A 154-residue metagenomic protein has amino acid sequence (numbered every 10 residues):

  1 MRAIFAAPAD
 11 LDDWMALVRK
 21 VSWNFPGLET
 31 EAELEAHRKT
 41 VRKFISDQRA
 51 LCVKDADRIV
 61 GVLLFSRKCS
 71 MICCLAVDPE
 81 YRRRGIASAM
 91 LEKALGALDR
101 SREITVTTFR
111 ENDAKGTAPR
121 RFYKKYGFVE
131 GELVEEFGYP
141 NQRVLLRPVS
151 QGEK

Functional and structural regions predicted by a protein language model:
M1-A9, P148-K154: Conserved N-terminal entry element of GNAT/NAT acetyltransferase domains
P8-C74, D78-E80, L91-E92, A97: Acetyl-CoA-dependent GNAT
K54-A56, L146-V149: Active-site beta-strand termini and strand-to-loop segments that position acidic
L75-I86, F109-N112: A short, internal acetyl-CoA/4′-phosphopantetheine-binding micro-motif in the GNAT/acyltransferase core
S88, E111-L133: Conserved active-site alpha-helix within GNAT-family acetyltransferase domains
L98-N112: Conserved GNAT acetyl-CoA-binding A-motif
F137-N141: Short acidic/glycine-enriched loop/turn segments that link adjacent beta-strands
